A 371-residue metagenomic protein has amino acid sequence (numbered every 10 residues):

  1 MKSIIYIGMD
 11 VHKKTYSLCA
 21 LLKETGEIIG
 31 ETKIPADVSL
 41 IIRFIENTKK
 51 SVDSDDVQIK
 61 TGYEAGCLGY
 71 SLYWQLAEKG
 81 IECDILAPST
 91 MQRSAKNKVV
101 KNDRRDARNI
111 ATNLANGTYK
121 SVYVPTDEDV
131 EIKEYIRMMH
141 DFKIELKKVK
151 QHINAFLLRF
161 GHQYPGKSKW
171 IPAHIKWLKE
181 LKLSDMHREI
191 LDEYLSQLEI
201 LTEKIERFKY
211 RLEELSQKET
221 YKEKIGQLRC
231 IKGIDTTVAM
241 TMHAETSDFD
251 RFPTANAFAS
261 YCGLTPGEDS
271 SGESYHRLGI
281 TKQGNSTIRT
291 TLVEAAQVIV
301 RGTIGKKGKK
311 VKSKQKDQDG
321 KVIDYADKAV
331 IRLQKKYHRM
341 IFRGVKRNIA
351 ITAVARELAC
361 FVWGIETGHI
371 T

Functional and structural regions predicted by a protein language model:
M1-T371: A detector of single, family-specific signature residues that are central to catalytic or substrate-handling motifs
